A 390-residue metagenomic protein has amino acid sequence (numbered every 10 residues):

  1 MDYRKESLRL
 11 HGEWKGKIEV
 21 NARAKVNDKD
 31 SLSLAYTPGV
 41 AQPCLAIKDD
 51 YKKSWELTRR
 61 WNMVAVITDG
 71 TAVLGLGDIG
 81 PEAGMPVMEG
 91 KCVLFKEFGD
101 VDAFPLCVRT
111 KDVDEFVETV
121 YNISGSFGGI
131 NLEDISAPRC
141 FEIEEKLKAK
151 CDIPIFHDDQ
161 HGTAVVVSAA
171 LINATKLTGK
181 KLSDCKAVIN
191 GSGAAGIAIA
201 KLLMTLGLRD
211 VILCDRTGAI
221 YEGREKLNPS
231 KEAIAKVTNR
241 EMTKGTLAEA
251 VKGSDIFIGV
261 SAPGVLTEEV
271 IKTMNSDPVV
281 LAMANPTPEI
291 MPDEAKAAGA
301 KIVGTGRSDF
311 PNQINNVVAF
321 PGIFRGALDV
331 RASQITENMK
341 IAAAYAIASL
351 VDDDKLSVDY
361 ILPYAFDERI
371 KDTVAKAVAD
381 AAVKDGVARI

Functional and structural regions predicted by a protein language model:
M1-I155, A375, A381, D385-R389: N-terminal ligand-binding/catalytic initiation module
G12, W55-R60, K96-E97, N122-S124 (+8 more regions): Solvent-exposed alpha-helices and their adjacent loops that cap or buttress functional pockets in soluble metabolic
D69-T71, I79, V108-R109, D134-A137 (+5 more regions): Short, ordered loop/turn segments at secondary-structure junctions
L74, I79-G99, C151, H157 (+2 more regions): Glycine-rich phosphate/diphosphate-binding loop of Rossmann-like nucleotide-binding domains
P105, N131-D134, I155-D158, I189 (+5 more regions): General beta-strand structural signal in soluble alpha/beta enzymes
D158-D159, A282-I390: Adenosine-phosphate binding glycine-rich loop
E232-I302, R307-D309: Rossmann-like adenosine-cofactor binding region
